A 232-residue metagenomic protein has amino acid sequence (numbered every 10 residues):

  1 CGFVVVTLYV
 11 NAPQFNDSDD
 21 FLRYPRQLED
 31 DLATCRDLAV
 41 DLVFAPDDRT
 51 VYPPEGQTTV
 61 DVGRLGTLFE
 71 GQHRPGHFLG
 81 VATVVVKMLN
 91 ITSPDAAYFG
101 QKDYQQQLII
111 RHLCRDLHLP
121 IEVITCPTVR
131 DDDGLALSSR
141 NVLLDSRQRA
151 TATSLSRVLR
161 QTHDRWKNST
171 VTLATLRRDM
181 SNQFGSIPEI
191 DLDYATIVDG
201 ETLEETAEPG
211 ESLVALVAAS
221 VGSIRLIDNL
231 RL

Functional and structural regions predicted by a protein language model:
C1-D191, V198-T202, S223, L230: Nucleotidyltransferase catalytic core that binds NTPs
I121, D193, A215-V217: Structural beta-strand/beta-sheet cores of well-ordered domains, especially the beta-sheet scaffolds that support
E204-T206, V214-L232: Short, basic/aromatic-enriched C-terminal tail that caps enzymatic domains
G210: Short, solvent-exposed loop/beta-turn-alpha elements that line the ligand-binding surface or hinge of extracytoplasmic
